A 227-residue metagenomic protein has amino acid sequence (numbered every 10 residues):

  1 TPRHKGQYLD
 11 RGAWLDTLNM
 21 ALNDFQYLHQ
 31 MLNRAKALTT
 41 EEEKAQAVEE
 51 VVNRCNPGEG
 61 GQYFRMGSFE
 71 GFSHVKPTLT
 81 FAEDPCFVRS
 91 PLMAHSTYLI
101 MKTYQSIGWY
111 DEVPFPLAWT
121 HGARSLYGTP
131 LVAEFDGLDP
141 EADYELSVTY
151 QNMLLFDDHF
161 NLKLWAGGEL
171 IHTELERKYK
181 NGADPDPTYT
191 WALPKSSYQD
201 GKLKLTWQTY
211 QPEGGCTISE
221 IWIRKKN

Functional and structural regions predicted by a protein language model:
T1-D139, E145: Catalytic domains of carbohydrate-active enzymes that cleave complex glycans
L126, D139-E141, D157, G182-D184 (+1 more regions): Surface-exposed coil/turn segments at beta-strand junctions on protein surfaces, enriched
L138, S147-L155: Solvent-exposed strand-to-loop "edge" motifs in beta-rich extracellular domains
D143-T149, K204-T206, W222-R224: Residues within well-ordered beta-strands of beta-sheet-rich folds
L155-L170: Short, surface-exposed beta-strand/strand-loop-strand elements in extracellular ectodomains
L170-Y198: Extracellular carbohydrate recognition and processing domains and analogous Trp-centered ligand-binding platforms
L205-G214: Short beta-strand-plus-loop segments that form exposed binding edges in beta-rich domains
E213-W222: Edge beta-strands of jelly-roll/beta-sandwich modules across compartments, strongly enriched in secreted/luminal
